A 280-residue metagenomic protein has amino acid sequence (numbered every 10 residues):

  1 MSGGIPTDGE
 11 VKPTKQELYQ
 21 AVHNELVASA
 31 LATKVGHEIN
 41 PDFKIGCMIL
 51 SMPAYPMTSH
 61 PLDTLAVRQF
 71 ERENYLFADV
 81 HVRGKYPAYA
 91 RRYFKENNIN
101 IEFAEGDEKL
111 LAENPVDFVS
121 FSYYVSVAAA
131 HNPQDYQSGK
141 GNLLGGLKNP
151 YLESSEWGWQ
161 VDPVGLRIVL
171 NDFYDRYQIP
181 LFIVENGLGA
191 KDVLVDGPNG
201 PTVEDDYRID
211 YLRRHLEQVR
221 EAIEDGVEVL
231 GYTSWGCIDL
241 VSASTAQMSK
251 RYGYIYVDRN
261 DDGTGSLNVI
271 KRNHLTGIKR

Functional and structural regions predicted by a protein language model:
M1-R280: Active-site region of glycoside hydrolase catalytic domains
